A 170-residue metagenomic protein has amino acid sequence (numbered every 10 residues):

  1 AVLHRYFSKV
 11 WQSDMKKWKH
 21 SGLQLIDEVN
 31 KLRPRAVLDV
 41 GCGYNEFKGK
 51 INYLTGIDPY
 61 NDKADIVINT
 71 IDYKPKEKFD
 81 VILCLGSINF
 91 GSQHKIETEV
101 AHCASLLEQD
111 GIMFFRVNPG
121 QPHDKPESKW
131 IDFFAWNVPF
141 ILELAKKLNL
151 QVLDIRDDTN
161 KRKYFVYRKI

Functional and structural regions predicted by a protein language model:
A1-K74, I112-I170: Class I (Rossmann-like) S-adenosyl-L-methionine-dependent methyltransferase catalytic domain, capturing the SAM-binding
L83: A conserved beta-strand element that flanks and buttresses the S-adenosyl-L-methionine
G86-F90: Short catalytic micro-motifs in class I SAM-dependent methyltransferases
S92-H94: Short N-terminal helix/helix-N-cap motif within the alpha/beta-hydrolase-1
E97-Q109: A short glycine-rich, Lys/Arg-flanked "PGG" loop and its adjoining helix->strand segment in the class I
